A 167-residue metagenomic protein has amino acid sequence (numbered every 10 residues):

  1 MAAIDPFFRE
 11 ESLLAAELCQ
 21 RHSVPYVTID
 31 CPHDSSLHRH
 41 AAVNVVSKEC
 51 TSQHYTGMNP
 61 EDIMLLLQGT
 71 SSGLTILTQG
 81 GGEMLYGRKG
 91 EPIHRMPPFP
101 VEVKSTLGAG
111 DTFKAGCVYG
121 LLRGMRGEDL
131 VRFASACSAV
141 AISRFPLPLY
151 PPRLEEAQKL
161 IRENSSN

Functional and structural regions predicted by a protein language model:
M1-P6: Short N-terminal targeting/anchoring amphipathic segment
E10-R95: Conserved phosphate/ATP/ADP-binding segment of small-molecule kinases
P60-N167: Conserved phosphate-binding/catalytic region of the ribokinase-like
